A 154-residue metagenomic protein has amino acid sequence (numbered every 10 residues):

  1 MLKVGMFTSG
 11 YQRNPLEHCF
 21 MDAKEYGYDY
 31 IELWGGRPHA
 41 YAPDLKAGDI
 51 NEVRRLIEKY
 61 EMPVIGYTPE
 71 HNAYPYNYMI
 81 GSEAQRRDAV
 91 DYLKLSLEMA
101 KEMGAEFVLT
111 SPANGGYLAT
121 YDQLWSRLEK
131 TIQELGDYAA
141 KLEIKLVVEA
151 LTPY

Functional and structural regions predicted by a protein language model:
M1-G5: Extreme N-terminal starter segment of soluble prokaryotic enzymes
F7-Y11, W34-G36, P69-N72, A113-G115 (+2 more regions): Active-site beta-loop-alpha junctions enriched in small/polar residues
S9, A42-P43, R86, W125: A generic secondary-structure micro-motif detector that highlights 1-2 residue hydrophobic/ambivalent hotspots embedded
E17-G36, S96, M103-G104: Catalytic domains of carbohydrate-active enzymes, especially glycoside hydrolases
E17-H18, L56-Y60, Y76-Y154: Active-site acidic/histidine proton-transfer and metal-coordination neighborhood in alpha/beta enzyme cores
I31-E32, I65-Y67, V108: Hydrophobic residues within beta-strands of alpha/beta enzymes
E32-K59, P112-A119: Glycine-rich, proline-tolerant flexible connector loops at the mouths of alpha/beta enzymes
V64-P69, S82: A basic- and aromatic-enriched beta-loop-alpha substructure that forms the phosphate/nucleotide- and DNA/RNA-contacting
